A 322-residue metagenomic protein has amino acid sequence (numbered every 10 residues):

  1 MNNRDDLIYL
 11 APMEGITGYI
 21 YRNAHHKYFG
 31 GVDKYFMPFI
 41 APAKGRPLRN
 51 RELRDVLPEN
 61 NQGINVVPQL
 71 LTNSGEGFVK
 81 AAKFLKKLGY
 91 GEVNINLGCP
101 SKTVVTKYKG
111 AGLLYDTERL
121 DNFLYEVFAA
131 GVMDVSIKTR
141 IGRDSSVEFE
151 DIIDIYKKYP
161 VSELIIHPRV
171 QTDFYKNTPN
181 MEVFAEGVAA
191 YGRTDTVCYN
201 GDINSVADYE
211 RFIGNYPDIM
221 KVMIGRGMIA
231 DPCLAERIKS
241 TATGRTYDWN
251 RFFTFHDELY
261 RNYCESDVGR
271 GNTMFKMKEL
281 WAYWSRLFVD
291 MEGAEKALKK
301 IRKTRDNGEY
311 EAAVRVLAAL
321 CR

Functional and structural regions predicted by a protein language model:
M1-R322: Flavin-dependent oxidoreductase catalytic cores
